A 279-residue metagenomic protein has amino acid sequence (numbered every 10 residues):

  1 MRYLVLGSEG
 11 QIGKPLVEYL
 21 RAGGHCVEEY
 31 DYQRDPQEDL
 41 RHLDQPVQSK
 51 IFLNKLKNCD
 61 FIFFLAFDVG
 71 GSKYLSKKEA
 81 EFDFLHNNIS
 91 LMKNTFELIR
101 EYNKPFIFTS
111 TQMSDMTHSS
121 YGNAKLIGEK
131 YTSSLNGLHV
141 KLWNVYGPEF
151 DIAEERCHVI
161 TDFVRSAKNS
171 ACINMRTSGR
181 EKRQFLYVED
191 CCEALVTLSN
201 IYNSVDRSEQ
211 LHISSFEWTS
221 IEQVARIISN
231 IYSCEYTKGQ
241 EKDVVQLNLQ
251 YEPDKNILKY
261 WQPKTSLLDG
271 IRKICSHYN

Functional and structural regions predicted by a protein language model:
Y3-A22: N-terminal Rossmann NAD(P)H-binding glycine-rich loop of SDR-like oxidoreductase domains
G7, V17, A167-N279: C-terminal substrate-binding subdomain of Rossmann-fold SDR/epimerase-dehydratase oxidoreductases
E28-I51: Adenosine-cofactor binding site in Rossmann-like domains, unifying the SAM/SAH pocket of S-adenosylmethionine-dependent
S49-N87: NAD(P)H-binding glycine-rich loop region in Rossmannoid oxidoreductase-like domains and their noncatalytic homologs
F61-F64, S90-N123, L138: Conserved Rossmann-fold NAD(P)-dependent oxidoreductase catalytic core, especially the SDR/UDP-sugar
N87-N94, P105, I127-G128, Y187-D190: Conserved cofactor-binding/catalytic machinery of classical short-chain dehydrogenase/reductase
L91-I99, Y131-T132, A194, L198: Hydrophobic positions on the long internal alpha-helix of Rossmann-like NAD(P)-dependent oxidoreductase domains
H118-G122, L126, K130-R183, V188-V196 (+1 more regions): NAD(P)-dependent short-chain dehydrogenase/reductase
